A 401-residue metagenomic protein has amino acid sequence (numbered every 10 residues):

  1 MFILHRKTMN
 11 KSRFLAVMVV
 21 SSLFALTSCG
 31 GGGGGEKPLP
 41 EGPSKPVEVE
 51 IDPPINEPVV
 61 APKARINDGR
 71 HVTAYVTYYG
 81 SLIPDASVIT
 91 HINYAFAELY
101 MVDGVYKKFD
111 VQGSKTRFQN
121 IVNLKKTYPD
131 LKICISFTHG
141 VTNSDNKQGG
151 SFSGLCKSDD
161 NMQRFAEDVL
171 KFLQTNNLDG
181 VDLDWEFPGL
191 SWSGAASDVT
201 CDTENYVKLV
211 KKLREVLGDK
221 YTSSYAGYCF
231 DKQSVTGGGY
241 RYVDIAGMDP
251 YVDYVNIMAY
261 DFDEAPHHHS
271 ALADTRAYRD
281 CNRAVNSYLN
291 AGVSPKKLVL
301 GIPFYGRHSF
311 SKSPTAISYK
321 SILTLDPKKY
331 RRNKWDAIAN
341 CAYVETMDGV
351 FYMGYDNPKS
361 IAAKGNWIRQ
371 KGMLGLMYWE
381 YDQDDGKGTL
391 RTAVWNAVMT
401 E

Functional and structural regions predicted by a protein language model:
M1-K11: N-terminal secretory signal peptides that target proteins for export/translocation
M9-R13, S21-I66: Bacterial Sec-dependent N-terminal signal peptides
I55-L173, A271-Y278, N282: Glycan-recognition patch characteristic of GH18 chitinases/ENGases and related GlcNAc/peptidoglycan-binding proteins
E57, N143-G150, K297-R369, T392-E401: Glycan-binding loop/region signatures in secreted carbohydrate-active enzymes
P62-I66, F118-C134, T138-V141, V207-S224 (+3 more regions): Surface-exposed amphipathic alpha-helices with a cationic face
R70, T90, P129-I133, N177-D179 (+4 more regions): Short, well-ordered coil/turn segments that N-cap beta-strands
T73, M101-T116, P188-K328: Substrate-binding surface in catalytic domains of secreted glycosidases
I92, I135, L183, L213 (+4 more regions): Conserved, mostly hydrophobic/aromatic
